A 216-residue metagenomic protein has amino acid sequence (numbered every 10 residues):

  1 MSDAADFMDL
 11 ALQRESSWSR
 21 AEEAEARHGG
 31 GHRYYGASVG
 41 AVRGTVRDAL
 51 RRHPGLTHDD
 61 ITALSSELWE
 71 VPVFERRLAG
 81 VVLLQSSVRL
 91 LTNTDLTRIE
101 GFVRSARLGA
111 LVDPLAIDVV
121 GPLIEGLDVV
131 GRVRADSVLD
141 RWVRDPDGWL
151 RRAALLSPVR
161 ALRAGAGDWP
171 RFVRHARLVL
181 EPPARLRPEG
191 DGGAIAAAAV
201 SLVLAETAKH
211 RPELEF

Functional and structural regions predicted by a protein language model:
M1-F216: Alpha-helical scaffold domains
